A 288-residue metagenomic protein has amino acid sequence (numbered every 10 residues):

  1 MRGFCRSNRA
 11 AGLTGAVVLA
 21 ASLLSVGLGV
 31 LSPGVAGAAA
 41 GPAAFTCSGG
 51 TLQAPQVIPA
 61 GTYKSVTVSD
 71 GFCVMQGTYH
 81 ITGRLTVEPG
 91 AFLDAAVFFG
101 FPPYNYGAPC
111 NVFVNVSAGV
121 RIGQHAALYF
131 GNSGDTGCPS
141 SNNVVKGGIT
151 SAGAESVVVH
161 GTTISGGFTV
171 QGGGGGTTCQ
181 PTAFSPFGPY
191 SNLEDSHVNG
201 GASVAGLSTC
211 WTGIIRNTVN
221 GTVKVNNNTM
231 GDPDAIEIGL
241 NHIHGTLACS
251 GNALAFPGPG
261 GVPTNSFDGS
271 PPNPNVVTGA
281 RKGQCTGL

Functional and structural regions predicted by a protein language model:
M1-A20: N-terminal export and membrane-targeting signals
A20-G29, G119, G148: Hydrophobic alpha-helical membrane segments, chiefly transmembrane helices and signal peptide h-regions, characterized
L23-S48: C-terminal region of N-terminal signal peptides and the immediate post-cleavage residues of exported proteins
A39-F92, G287-L288: N-terminal segments that cap or nucleate solenoid repeat domains
G41-A54, G100-Y106, A126, G175-P189 (+3 more regions): Predominantly polar beta-repeat domains that present long G/T/S/D/N-rich surfaces used to bind, process, or adhere
C47, T51-S69, C73, P109-H125 (+4 more regions): Right-handed parallel beta-helix
S69, Q76, T82, E88 (+19 more regions): Feature marks extracellular polysaccharide-active and adherence modules
I81, F101-P102, G137: Short, surface-exposed beta-strand-loop junctions and turns on beta-sheet-rich folds
